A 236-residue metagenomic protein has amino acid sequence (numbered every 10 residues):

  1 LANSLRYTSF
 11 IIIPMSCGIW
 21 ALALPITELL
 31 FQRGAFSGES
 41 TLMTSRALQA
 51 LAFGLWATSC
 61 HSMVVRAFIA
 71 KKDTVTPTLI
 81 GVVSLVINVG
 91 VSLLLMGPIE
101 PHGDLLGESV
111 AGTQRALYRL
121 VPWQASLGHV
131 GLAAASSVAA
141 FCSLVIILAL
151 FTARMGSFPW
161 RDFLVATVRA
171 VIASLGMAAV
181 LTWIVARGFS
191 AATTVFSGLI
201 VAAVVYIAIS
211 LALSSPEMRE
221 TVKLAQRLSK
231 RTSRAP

Functional and structural regions predicted by a protein language model:
L1-P236: Membrane-embedded alpha-helical bundles of multi-pass transporters/translocases, especially carrier/permease families
